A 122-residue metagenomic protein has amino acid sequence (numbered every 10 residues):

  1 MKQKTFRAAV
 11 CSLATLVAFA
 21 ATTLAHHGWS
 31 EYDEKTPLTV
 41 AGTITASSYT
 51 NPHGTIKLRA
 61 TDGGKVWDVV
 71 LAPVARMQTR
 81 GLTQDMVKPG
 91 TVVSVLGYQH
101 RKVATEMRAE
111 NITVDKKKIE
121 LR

Functional and structural regions predicted by a protein language model:
M1-F6: N-terminal secretory signal peptides that target proteins for export/translocation
V10-A20: Bacterial N-terminal signal peptides
T23-L38: Short boundary/loop segments of OB/S1/cold-shock single-stranded nucleic-acid-binding domains
G42-I44: Conserved hydrophobic positions within beta-strands
T50-R59: Short aromatic-glycine-enriched beta-strand elements
G63-P73: A short macromolecule-binding patch
T79-V95: Short nucleic-acid-contacting surface segments enriched for D/E, G, S/T with interspersed K/R
H100-R122: OB-fold/S1-family single-stranded nucleic acid-binding modules
